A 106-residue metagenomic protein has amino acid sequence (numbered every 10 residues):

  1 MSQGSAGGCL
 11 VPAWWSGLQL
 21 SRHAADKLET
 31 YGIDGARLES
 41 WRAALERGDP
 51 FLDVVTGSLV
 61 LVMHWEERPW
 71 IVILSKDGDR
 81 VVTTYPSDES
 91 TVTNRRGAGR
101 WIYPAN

Functional and structural regions predicted by a protein language model:
M1-N106: Ribonuclease/tRNase effector modules and their secretory precursors
